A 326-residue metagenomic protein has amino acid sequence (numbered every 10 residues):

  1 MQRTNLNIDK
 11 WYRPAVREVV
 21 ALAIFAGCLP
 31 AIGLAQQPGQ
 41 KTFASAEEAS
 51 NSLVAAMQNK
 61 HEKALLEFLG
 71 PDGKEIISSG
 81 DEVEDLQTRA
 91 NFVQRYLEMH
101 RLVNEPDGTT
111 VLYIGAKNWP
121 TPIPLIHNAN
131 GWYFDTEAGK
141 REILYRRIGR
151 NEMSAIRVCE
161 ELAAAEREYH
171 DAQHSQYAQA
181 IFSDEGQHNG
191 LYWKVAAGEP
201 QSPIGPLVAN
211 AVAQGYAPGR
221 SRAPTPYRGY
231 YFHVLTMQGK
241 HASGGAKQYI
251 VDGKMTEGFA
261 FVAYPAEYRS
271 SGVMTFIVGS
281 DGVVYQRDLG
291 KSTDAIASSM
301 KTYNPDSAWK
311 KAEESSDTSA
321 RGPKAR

Functional and structural regions predicted by a protein language model:
Q2-V20: Bacterial N-terminal signal peptides that target proteins for export
R17-A31: Bacterial N-terminal signal peptides
L34-N59, V103, A138-A164, E168: Short, low-complexity N-terminal intrinsically disordered segments enriched in polar/charged residues
M57, E257-E314, K324-R326: C-terminal soluble interaction/assembly domains
H61-G73, A180-I181: Short, well-ordered alpha-helical segments enriched in acidic and aromatic residues
G73-T121, S221, T225-R228, Q238-H241 (+1 more regions): Surface-exposed, charged secondary-structure patches
T110-E152, R157-E160, V283-R287: Short beta-strand edge/turn micro-motifs at domain boundaries
Y169-G272: Flexible, glycine-rich surface segments
